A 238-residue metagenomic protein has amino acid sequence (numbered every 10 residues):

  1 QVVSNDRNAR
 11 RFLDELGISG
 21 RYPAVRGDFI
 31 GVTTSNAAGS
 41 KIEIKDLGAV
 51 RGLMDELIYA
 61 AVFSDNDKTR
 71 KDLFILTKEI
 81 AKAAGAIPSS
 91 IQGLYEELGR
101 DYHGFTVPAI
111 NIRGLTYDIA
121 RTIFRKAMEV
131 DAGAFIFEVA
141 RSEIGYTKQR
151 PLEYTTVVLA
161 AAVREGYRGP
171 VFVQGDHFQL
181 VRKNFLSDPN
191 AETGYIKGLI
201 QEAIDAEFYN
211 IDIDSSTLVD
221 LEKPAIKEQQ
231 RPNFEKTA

Functional and structural regions predicted by a protein language model:
Q1-Q174, R182-E192, F208: Alpha/beta catalytic barrel-like cores
Q179-A238: Helix-rich catalytic cores of soluble enzyme domains
